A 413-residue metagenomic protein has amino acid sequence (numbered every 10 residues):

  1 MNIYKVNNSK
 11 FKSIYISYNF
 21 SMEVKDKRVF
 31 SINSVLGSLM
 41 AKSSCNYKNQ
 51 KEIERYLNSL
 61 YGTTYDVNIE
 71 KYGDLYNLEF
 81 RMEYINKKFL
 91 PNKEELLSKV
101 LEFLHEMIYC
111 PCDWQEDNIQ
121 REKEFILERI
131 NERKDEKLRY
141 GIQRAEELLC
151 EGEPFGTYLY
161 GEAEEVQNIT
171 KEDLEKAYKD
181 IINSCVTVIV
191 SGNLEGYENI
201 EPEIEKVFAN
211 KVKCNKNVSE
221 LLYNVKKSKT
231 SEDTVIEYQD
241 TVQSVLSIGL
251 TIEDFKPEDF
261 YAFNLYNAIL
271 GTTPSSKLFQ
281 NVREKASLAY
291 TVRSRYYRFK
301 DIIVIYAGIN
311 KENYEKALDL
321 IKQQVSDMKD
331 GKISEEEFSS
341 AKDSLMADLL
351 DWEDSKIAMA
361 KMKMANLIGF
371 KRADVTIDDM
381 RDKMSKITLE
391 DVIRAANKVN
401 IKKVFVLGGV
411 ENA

Functional and structural regions predicted by a protein language model:
M1-I3: Extreme N-terminal starter segment of soluble prokaryotic enzymes
K5-I32, G37, T187, K213-K277: His/Glu-based metal-binding/catalytic segments typifying zinc-dependent metallopeptidases
N19-E23, M40, E83-K87, N193 (+2 more regions): Short strand-loop junctions, especially beta-strand C-caps/beta-turns that link beta-sheets to coils or alpha-helices
S21-V29, Y47, I69-G73: Cytochrome P450
V29, Q50, K93-L101, D259-F263 (+4 more regions): Short, charged, low-complexity patches
V35-L39, E52-S59: Residue-level detector of alpha-helical secondary structure
A41-N46: Catalytic Zn2+-binding segment of zinc metalloproteases
R55-N217, E284-A413: Charge-rich, well-structured scaffold segments of protease-associated domains
